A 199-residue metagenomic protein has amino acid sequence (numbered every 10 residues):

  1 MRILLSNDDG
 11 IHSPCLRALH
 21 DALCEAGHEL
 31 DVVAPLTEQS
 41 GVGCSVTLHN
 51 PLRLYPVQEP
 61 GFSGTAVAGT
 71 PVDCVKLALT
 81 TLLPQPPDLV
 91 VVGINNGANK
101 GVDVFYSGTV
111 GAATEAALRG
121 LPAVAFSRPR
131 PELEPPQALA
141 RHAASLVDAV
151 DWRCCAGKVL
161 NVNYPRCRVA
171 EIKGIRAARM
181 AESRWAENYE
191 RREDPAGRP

Functional and structural regions predicted by a protein language model:
I3-S6, S13-T81, Q85-P86: A cross-family phosphate/adenosyl-ligand binding-site feature
S6, V33-P35, A68, V92-N95 (+2 more regions): Short beta-strand segments
D9-G10, L36-Q39, T70, I94-A98 (+1 more regions): Acidic, glycine-rich active-site loops and adjacent beta-strand->loop/helix elements that engage anionic groups
L89: Short, Asp-centered acidic motifs that coordinate Mg2+ and/or phosphate in catalytic or ligand-binding sites
A98-S107: Glycine/threonine-rich flexible loop motifs
A112-A116: Hydrophobic/aromatic ligand-binding patch that stacks against planar heteroaromatic rings of cofactors or nucleotides
A117-L139: Glycine-rich phosphate/pyrophosphate-binding loops and their adjacent beta-strand/loop elements at enzyme active sites
A138-P199: Electrostatically charged, flexible surface regions
